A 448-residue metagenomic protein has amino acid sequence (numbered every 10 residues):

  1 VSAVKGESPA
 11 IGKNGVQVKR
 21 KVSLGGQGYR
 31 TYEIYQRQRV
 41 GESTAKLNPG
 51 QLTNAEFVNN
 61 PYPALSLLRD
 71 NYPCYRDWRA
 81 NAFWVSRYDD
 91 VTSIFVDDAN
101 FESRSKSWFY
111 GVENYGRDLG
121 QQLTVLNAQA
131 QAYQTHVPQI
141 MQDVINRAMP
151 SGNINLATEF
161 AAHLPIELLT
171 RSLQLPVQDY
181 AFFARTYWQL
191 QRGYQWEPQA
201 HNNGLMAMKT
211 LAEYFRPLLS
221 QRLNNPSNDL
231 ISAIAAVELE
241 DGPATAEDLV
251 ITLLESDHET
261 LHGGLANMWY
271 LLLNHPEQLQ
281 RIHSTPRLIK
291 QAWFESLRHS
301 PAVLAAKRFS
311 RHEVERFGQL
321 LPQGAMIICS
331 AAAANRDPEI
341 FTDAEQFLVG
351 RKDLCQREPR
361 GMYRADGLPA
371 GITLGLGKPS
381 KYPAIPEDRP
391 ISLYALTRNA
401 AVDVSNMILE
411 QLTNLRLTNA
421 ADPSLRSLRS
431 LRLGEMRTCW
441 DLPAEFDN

Functional and structural regions predicted by a protein language model:
S2-N448: Cytochrome P450
